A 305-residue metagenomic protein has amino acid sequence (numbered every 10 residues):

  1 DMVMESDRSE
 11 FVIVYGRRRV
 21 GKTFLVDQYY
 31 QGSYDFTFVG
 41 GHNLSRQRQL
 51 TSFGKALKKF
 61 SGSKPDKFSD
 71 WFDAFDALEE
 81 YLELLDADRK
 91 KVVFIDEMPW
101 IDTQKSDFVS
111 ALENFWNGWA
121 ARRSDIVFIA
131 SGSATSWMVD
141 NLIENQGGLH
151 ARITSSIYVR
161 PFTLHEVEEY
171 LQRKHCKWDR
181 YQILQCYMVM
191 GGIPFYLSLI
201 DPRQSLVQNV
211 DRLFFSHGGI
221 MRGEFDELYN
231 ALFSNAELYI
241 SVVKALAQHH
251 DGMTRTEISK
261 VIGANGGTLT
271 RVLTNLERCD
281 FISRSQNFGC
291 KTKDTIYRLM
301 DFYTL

Functional and structural regions predicted by a protein language model:
D1-D7: Pre-Walker A adenine-sensing motif
D7-V12, Y34: Pre-Walker A (Motif I) flank of P-loop NTPase domains
V12-Y15, R19, W100-Q104, F108 (+1 more regions): Sensor-1/coupling segment of RecA-like P-loop NTPase cores
K22: Conserved lysine of the Walker
L25: Hydrophobic positions on the alpha1 helix immediately C-terminal to the Walker A/P-loop
G32-D66, E79-E80: Conserved NTP-binding/hydrolysis module of P-loop NTPases
T154-Q182: Conserved small helical "lid"/interfacial subdomain of P-loop NTPases
F195-Y196, I200-L305: Accessory nucleic acid-recognition modules appended to NTPase machines
